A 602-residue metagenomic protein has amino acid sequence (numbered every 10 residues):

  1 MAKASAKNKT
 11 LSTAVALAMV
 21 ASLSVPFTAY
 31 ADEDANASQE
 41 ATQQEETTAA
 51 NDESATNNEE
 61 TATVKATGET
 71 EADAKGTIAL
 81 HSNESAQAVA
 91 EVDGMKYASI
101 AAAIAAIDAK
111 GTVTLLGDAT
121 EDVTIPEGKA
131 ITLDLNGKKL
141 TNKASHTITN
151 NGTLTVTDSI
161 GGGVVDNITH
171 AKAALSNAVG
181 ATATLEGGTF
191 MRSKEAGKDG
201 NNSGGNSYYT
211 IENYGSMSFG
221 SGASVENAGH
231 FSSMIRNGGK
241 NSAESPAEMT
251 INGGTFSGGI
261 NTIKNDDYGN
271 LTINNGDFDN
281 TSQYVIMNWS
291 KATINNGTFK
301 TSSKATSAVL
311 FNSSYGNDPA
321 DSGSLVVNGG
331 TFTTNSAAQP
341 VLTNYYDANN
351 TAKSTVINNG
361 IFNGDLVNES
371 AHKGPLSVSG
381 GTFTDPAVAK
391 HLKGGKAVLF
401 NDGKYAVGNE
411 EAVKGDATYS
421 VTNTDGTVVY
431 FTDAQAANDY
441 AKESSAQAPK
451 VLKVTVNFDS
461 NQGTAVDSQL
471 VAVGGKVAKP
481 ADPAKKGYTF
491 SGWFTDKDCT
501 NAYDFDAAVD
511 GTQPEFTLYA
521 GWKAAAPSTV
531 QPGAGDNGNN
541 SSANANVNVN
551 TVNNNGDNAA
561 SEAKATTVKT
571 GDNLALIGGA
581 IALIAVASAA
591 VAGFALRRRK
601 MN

Functional and structural regions predicted by a protein language model:
M1-K3, F27-K110, G408-A417, G426 (+2 more regions): Low-complexity, acidic Ser/Thr/Pro-rich repeat tracts that form intrinsically disordered stalk/linker regions of very
A103, L115, L133, V156 (+7 more regions): Extracellular/surface recognition and adhesion modules
G111-A144, H230, A446, K450-K453: N-terminal extracellular ligand-recognition/capping segment immediately after the signal peptide
T124-T132, T149-D166, A173-A228, R236-G259 (+7 more regions): Surface-exposed loop/turn motifs in large extracellular/passenger domains
P126-E127, N150-L154, N349-A352, A371-L376 (+4 more regions): Extracellular interaction modules
V421-Q435, K450-V530: Secondary-structure capping and domain/repeat boundary segments
K569-L583: Juxtamembrane/start-of-transmembrane alpha-helix segments at the extracytoplasmic/lumenal side of membrane anchors
A585-N602: C-terminal membrane-anchoring or membrane-association module
